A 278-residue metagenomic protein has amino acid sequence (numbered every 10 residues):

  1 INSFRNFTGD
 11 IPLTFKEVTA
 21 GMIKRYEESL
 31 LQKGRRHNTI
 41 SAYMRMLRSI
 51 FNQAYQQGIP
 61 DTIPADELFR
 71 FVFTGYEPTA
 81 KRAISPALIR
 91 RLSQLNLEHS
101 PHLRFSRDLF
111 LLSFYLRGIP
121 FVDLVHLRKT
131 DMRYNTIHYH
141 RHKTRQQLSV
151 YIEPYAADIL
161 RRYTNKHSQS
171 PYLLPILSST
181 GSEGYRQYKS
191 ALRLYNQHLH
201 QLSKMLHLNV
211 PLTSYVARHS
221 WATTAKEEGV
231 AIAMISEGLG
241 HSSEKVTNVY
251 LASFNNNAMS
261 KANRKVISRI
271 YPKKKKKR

Functional and structural regions predicted by a protein language model:
I1-A80, L95-E98: N-terminal core-binding DNA-recognition domain of tyrosine recombinases/integrases
P64-F121: Basic, Lys/Arg- and aromatic-enriched nucleic-acid-binding interface segment
R70, H126-R162: Conserved tyrosine-mediated DNA breakage-rejoining catalytic core shared by Y-recombinases
I89-R90, E153-N209: Active-site/catalytic core of tyrosine-dependent DNA strand-transfer enzymes
H99-P101, Q169, N196-E237: Short, basic (Lys/Arg/His-rich) helix/loop patches that form interaction surfaces in the mid-to-C-terminal regions
T130-T136, L208-V210, V230-Y250, K274-R278: Short, polar N-cap/turn motifs at the start of nucleic acid-interacting alpha helices
R141-R145, L239-K265: Catalytic-site neighborhood detector that most strongly recognizes the C-terminal catalytic loop/helix of tyrosine
S168, I176-E183, K265-R278: C-terminal secondary-structure termini that scaffold catalytic or DNA-interacting sites
